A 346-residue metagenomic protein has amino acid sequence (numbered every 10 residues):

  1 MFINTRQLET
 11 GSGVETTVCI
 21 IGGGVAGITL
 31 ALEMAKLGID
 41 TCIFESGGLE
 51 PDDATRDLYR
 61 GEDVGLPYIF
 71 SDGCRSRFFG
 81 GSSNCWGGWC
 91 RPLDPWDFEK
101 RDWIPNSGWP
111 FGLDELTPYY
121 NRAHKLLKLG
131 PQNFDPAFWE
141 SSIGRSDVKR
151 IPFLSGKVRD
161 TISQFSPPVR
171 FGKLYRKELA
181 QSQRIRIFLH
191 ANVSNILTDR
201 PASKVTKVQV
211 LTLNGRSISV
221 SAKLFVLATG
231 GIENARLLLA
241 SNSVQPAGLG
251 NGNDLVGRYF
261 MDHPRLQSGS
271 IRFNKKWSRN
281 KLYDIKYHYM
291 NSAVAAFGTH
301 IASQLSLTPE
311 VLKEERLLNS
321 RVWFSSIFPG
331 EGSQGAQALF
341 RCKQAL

Functional and structural regions predicted by a protein language model:
M1-V18, K36-L37: Extreme N-terminal leader/targeting segments of oxidoreductases
T16-I43: N-terminal Rossmann-like FAD-binding beta1-loop-alpha1 element of flavoenzymes
K36, L49-E50, D57, D72 (+2 more regions): Glycine-rich loop(s) and the adjacent beta-strand/alpha-helix scaffold that form part
T41-S46, P51, S82: Hydrophobic or amphipathic alpha-helical targeting/insertion segments
D52-T55, S82, G87-W89, D97-F98 (+2 more regions): Short, solvent-exposed loop/turn and secondary-structure capping segments
G61-P136: Redox-cofactor-proximal catalytic regions of oxidoreductases
D102-P105, W109-R200, K204-V205: Conserved redox-cofactor binding core of oxidoreductases
N253-V256, R265, G269-L346: FAD cofactor-binding and catalytic pocket of flavoenzymes
